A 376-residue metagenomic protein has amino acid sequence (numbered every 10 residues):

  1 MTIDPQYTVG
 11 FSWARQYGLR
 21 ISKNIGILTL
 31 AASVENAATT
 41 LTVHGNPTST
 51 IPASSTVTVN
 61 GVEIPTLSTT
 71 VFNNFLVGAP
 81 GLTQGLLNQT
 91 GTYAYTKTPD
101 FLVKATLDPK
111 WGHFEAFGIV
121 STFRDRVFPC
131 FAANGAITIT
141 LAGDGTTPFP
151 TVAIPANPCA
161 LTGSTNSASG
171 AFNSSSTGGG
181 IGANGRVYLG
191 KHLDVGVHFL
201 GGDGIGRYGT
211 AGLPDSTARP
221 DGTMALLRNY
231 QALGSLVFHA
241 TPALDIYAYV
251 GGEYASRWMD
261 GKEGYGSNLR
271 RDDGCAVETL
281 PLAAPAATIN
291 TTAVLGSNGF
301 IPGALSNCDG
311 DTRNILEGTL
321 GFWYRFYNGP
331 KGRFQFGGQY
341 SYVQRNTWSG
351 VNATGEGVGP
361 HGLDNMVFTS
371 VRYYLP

Functional and structural regions predicted by a protein language model:
M1-T106, F131-T140, F149, I154 (+2 more regions): Surface-exposed coil loops of outer-membrane beta-barrel proteins
A14-Q16, T98-L102, S176-G180, L227-Q231 (+2 more regions): Transmembrane beta-barrel architecture of outer-membrane proteins
L19-K23, V103-L107, A183-V187, G234-F238 (+3 more regions): Residues on the lipid-exposed face of transmembrane beta-strands in outer-membrane beta-barrel proteins
I21-A31, L107-E115, V187-V195, A243 (+2 more regions): Short loop/turn motifs that connect adjacent beta-strands in outer-membrane beta-barrel proteins
I25-I27, V34-A38, P109-H113, V120-R124 (+5 more regions): Transmembrane beta-strands of outer-membrane beta-barrel pores
P109-G318: Detector for outer-membrane/organellar transmembrane beta-barrel domains, recognizing the amphipathic beta-strand
P330-R333, G337-T354: C-terminal beta-signal and adjacent terminal beta-strands/loops of Gram-negative outer-membrane beta-barrel proteins
H361-P376: Outer-membrane beta-barrel "beta-signal"
